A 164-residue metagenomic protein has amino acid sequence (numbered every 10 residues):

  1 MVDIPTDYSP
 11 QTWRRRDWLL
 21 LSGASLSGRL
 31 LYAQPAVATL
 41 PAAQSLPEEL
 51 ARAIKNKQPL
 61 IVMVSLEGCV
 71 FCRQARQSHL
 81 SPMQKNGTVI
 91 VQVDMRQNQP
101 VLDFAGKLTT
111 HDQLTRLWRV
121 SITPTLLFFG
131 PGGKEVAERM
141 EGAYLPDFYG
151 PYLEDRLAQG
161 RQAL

Functional and structural regions predicted by a protein language model:
M1-W13, D17, S22-G28: N-terminal secretory signal peptides
R29-L50: N-terminal "domain-start" segment that seeds a small globular fold
N56-E67: Short active-site neighborhood of thiol/selenol oxidoreductases, capturing the structured segment around
E67-F71, R96-P100, G133-K134, P146: Solvent-exposed loop/turn segments at secondary-structure junctions within structured extracellular/periplasmic domains
R73-K85: Typically the conserved alpha-helix immediately C-terminal to a functionally engaged Cys/Sec in thioredoxin-like
G87-L108: Thiol-based oxidoreductase modules, predominantly thioredoxin-like and allied folds used for disulfide exchange
D112, R116-L127: Structural micro-motif
F128-R161: Non-catalytic, surface beta->alpha helical segment in thiol-disulfide oxidoreductase systems
